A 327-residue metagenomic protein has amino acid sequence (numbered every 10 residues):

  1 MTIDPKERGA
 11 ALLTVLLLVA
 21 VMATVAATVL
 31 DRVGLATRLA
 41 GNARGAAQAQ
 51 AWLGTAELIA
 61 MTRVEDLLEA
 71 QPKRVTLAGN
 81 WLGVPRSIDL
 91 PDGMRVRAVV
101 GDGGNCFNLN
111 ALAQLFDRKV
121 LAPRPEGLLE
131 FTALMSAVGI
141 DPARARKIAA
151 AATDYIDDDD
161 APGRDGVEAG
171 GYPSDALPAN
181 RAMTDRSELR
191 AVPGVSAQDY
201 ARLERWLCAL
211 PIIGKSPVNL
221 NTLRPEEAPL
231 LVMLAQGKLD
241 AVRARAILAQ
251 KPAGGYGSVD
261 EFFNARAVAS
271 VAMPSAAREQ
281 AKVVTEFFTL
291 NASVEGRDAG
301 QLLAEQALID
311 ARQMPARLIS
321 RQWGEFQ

Functional and structural regions predicted by a protein language model:
T2-D4, R8-Q327: Compositionally biased linear targeting/interaction segments
